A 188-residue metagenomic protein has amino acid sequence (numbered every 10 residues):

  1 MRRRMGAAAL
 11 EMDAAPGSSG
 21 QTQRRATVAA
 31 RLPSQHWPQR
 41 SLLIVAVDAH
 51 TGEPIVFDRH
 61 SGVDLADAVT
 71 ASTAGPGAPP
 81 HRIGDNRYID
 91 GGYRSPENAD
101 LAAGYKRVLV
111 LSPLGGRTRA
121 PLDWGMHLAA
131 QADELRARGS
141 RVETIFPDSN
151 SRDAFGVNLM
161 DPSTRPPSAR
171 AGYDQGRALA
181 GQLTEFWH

Functional and structural regions predicted by a protein language model:
M1-H188: Patatin-like phospholipase
